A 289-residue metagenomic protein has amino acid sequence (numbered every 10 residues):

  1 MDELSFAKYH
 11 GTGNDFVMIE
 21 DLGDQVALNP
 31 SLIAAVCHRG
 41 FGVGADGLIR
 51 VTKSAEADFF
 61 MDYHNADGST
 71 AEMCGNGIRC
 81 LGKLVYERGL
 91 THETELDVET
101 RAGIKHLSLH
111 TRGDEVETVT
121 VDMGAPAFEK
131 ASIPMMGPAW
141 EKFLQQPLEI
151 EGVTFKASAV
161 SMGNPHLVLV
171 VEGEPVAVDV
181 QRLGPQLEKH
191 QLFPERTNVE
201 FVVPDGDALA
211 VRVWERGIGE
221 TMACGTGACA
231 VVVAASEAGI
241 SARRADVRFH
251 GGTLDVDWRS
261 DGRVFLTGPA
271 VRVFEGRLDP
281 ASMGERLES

Functional and structural regions predicted by a protein language model:
M1-E115, V168-S289: A glycine-rich beta-to-alpha transition motif near the start of alpha/beta enzyme domains, typified by
D114, T118-P126: Membrane helix-loop-helix hairpins that form the core translocation module of multi-pass transporters
V121, S158, W214: Beta-strand scaffold of nucleotide-dependent catalytic cores
P126-A127, R272: Active-site/binding-pocket entry motifs
A127-K156: Active-site glycine-rich loop that binds ribose-phosphate moieties when present
A157, P165-V168: Selected transmembrane alpha-helices and immediately adjacent juxtamembrane segments of polytopic inner-membrane
